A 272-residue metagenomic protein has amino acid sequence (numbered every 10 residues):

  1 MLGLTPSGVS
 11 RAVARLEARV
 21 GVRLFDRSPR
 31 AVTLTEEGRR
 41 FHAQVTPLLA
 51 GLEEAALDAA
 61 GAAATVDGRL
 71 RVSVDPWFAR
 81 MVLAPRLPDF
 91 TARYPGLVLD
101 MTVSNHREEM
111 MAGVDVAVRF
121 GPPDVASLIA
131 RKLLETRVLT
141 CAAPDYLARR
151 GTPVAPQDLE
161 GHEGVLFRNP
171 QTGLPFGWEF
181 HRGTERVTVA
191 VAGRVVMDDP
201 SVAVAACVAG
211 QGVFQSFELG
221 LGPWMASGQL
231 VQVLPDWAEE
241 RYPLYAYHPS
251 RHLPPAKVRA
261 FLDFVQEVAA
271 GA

Functional and structural regions predicted by a protein language model:
G3-G8, A12: Helix-turn-helix DNA-binding motif, specifically the short coil turn and the N-cap/start of the second
L16-E17, L230: Conserved amphipathic alpha-helical core elements
E17-L34: A short LG(V/I)-centered, amphipathic sequence patch enriched for acidic residue(s) preceding the LG motif
R19-V20, F41-A63: Alpha-helical linker/hinge and terminal dimerization helices associated with HTH transcriptional regulators
G68-A126: Central regulatory/effector-binding core of bacterial HTH transcription factors
E108-G113, P123-L244, A270-A272: C-terminal regulatory
F217, L253-E267, A272: Short amphipathic alpha-helical coupling segments at ligand-binding clamshell hinges and other catalytic/signaling
L244-L253: A bilobed periplasmic-binding-protein/Venus flytrap-type ligand-binding module shared by bacterial periplasmic
